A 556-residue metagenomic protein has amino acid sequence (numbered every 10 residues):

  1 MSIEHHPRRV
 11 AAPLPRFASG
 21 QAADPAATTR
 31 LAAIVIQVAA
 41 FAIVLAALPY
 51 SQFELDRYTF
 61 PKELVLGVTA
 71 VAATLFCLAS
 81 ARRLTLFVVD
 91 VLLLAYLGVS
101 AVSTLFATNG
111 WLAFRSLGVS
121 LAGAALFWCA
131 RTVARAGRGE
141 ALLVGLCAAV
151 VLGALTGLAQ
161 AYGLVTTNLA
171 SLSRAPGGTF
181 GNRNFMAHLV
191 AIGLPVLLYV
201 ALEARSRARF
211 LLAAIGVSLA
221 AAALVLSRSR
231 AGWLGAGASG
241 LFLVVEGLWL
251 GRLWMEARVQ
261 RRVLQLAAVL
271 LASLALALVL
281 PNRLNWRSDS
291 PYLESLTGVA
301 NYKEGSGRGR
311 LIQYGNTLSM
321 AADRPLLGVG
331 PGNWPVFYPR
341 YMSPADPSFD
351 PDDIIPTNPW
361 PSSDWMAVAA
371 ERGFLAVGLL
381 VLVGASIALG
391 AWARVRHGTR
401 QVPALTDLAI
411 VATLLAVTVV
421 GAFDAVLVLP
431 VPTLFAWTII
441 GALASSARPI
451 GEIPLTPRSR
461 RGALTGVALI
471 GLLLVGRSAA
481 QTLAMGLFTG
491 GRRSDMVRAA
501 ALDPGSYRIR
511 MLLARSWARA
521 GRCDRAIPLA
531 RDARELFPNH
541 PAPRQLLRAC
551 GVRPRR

Functional and structural regions predicted by a protein language model:
S2-I3, R8, A27-S51, E63-C77 (+8 more regions): Alpha-helical transmembrane segments of multi-pass inner-membrane proteins
V165-A175, R287-G315, M320, P331-A370: Interfacial juxtamembrane loops and adjacent helix segments that form the catalytic/substrate-binding surfaces
L278-E294, T456-S494: Hydrophobic alpha-helical transmembrane segments in integral membrane proteins
R493-M496, C523: TPR-repeat structural position
L502-P504, P538: Short coil turns that delineate tetratricopeptide repeat
I509, A542-P543: TPR alpha-solenoid repeat register
L512-R515, L547: Structural register within alpha-helical repeat arrays
